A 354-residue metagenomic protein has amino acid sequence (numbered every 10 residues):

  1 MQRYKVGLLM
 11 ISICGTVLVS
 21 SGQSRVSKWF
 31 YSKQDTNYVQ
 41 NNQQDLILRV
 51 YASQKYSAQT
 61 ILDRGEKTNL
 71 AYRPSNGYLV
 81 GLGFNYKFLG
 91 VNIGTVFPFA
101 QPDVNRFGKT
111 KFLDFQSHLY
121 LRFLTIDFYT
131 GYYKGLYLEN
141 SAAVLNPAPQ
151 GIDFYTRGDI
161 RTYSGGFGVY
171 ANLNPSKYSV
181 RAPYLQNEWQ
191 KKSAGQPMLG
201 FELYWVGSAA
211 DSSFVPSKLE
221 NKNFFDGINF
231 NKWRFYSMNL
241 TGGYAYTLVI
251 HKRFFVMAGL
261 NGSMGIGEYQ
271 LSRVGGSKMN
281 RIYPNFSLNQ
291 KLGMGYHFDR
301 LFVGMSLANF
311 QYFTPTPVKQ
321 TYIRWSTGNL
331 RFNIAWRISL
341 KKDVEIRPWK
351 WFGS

Functional and structural regions predicted by a protein language model:
M1-Y38, F254, I334-I338, G353-S354: Bacterial Sec-dependent N-terminal signal peptides
N42-L48, Y78, K87-L89, R122-I126 (+5 more regions): Outer-envelope beta-barrel architecture signal
Q44, P74-V80, K109-L113, R161-G165 (+5 more regions): Residues that define the transmembrane beta-barrel architecture of outer-membrane proteins
V50, V80-Y86, F115-L121, F167-L173 (+5 more regions): Residues on the lipid-exposed face of transmembrane beta-strands in outer-membrane beta-barrel proteins
A52-A58, Y86-G90, T95-Q101, L121-F123 (+7 more regions): Transmembrane beta-strands of outer-membrane beta-barrel pores
K55-L79, G90-G108: Surface-exposed strand-loop-strand hairpins of Gram-negative outer-membrane beta-barrel proteins
A71, E139-A143, G151-G165, S208-L219 (+4 more regions): Extracellular/periplasm-exposed beta-strand and loop segments of Gram-negative cell-envelope proteins, dominated by
G166-V169, S326-S354: Outer-membrane beta-barrel "beta-signal"
